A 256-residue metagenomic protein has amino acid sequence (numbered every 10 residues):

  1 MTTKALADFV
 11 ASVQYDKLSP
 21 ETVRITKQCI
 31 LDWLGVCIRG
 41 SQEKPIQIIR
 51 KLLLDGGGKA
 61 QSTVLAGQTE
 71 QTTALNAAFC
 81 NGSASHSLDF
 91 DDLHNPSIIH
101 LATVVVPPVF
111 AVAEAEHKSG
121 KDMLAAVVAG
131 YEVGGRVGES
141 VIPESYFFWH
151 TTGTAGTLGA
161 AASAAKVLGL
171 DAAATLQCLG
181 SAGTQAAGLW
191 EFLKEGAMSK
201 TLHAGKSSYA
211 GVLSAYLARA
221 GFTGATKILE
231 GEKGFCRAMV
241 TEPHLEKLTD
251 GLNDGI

Functional and structural regions predicted by a protein language model:
M1-I256: N-terminal core-entry segment
